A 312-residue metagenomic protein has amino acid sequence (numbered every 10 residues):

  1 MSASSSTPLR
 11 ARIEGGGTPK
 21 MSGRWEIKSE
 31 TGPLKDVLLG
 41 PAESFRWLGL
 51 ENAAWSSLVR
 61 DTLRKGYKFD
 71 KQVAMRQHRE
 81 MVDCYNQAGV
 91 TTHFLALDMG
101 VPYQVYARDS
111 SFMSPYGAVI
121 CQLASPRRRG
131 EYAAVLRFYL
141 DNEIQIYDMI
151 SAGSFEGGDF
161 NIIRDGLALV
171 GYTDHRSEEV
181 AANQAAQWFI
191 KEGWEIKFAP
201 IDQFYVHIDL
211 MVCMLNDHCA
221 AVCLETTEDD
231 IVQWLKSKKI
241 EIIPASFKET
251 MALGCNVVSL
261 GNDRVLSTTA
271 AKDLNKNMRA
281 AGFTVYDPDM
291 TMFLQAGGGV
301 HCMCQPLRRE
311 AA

Functional and structural regions predicted by a protein language model:
S2, T7-A312: The feature marks the mature, well-folded catalytic cores of soluble enzymes
